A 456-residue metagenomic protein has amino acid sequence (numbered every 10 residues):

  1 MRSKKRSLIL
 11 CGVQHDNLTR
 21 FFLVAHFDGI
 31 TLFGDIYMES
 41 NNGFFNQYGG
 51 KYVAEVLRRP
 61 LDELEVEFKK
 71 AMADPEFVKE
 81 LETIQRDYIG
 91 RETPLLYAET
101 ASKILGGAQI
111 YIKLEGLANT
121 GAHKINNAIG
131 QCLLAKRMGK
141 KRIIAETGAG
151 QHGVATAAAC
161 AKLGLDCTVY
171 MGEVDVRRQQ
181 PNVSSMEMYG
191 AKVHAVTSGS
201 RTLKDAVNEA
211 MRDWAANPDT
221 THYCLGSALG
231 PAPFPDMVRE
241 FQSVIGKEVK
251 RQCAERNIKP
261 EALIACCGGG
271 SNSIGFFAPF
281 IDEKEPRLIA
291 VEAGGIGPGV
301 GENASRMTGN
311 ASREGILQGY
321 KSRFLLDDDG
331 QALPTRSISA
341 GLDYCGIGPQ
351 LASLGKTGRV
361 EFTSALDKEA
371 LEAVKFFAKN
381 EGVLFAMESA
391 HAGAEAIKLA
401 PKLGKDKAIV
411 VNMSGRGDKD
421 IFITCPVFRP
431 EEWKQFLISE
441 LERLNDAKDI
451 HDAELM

Functional and structural regions predicted by a protein language model:
M1-R6, G12-Q14, R20-F21, A25-I30: A cross-taxon signal for low-complexity, glycine/charged-rich
M38-L96, D213-A216, I338, G348-Q350: Cofactor-/ligand-binding subdomain signature composed of acidic, glycine-rich, tryptophan-containing flexible loops
Y48, E67-G139: Positively charged, low-complexity intrinsically disordered leader regions
N119, N127, A135-G172, K259-N272 (+2 more regions): A short, small-residue-rich loop immediately preceding and capping a beta-strand
I125-I129, A145-L163, R177-Q179, C267-F277 (+3 more regions): Short glycine/serine/threonine-rich phosphate/pyrophosphate-binding segments that cradle anionic phosphate groups
I144, H152-E209, G299-A311, D420-R429: Active-site-proximal loop->helix
V207-P233, M237, D282-E285, A290-V383 (+1 more regions): Active-site/ligand-binding loops adjacent to catalytic centers
P218-C267: Active-site/ligand-binding-proximal alpha/beta "capping" segment
